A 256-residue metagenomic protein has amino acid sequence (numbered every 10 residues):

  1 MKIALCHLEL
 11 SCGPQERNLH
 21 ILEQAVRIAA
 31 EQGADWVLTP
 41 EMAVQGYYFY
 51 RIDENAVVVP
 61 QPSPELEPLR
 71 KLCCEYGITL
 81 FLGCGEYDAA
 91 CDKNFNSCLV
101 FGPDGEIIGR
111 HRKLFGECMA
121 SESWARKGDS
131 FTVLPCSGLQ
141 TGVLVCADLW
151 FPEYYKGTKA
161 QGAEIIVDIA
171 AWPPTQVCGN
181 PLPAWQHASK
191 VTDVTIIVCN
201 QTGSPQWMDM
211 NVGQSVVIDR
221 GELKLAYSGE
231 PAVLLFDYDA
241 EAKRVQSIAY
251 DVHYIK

Functional and structural regions predicted by a protein language model:
M1-L5: Extreme N-terminal starter segment of soluble prokaryotic enzymes
H7-G13: Short polar catalytic/cofactor-binding loops
E9, V145, A171: Short glycine-/small-residue-rich Rossmann-like dinucleotide-binding loops
Q15, Q24-P103, P174-T195: Cys-nucleophile CN-hydrolase/nitrilase-fold catalytic domain and related Cys-dependent amidase chemistry that acts on
R17-V26, L149-K156: Short, acidic/polar
P64-F81, W150-V233: CN hydrolase (nitrilase-like) catalytic-core segments centered on the catalytic cysteine and neighboring Lys/Glu
L82-C84, S97-V100, T132, Q214-V217 (+1 more regions): Short beta-strand scaffold segments in enzyme catalytic cores
A89-E164, P174-P183, H187, A240-K256: Active-site catalytic loop in hydrolytic enzyme cores
